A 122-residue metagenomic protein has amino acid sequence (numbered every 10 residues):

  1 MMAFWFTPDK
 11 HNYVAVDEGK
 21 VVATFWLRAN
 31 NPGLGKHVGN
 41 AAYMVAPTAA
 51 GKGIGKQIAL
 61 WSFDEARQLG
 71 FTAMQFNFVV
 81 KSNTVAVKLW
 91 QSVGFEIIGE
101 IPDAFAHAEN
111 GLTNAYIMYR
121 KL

Functional and structural regions predicted by a protein language model:
M1-T48, A59-L60, K121-L122: Acetyl-CoA-dependent GNAT
F6, T84, H107-G111: Acidic pyrophosphate-coordinating catalytic loop
K10, T113-I117: Short hydrophobic/aromatic beta-strand or adjacent loop that forms the aromatic wall/cage of a ligand/substrate-binding
N40, V85, S92: Amphipathic alpha-helical recognition patches that constitute DNA-binding helices
Y43-T48, K52, V80-S82: Active-site acidic-Proline motif in GNAT/NAT acetyltransferases
A59, A66-V79, K88: Conserved GNAT acetyl-CoA-binding A-motif
Q75-V79, Q91-G111: Conserved catalytic-core motifs of GNAT/GCN5-like acyltransferases
